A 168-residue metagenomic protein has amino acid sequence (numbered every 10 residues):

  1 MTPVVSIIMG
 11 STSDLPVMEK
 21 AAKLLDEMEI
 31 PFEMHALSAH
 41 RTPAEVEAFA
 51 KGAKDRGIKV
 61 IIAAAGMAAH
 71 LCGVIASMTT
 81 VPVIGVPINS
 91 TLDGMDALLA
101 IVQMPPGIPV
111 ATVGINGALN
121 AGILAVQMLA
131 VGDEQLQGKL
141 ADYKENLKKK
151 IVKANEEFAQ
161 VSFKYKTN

Functional and structural regions predicted by a protein language model:
T2-R41: Glycine-rich phosphate/diphosphate-binding loop of Rossmann-like nucleotide-binding domains
P3, I30-P31, T80-V81, V102-V110: Glycine/charged-rich beta-loop-alpha catalytic/anionic-binding loops adjacent to active sites
D14-M18, T42-V46, A65-V74, D93-M95 (+1 more regions): Short glycine/serine/threonine-rich phosphate/pyrophosphate-binding segments that cradle anionic phosphate groups
M34-R56: N-terminal beta-loop-helix "entrance" segment that forms/cooperates in small-molecule cofactor or anionic ligand
F49-P87: Glycine-rich phosphate-binding loop
L92-G138: Short, glycine-/small-residue-rich phosphate/pyrophosphate-handling segment
L129-N168: Glycine-rich phosphate/pyrophosphate-binding loop and the adjoining helix
